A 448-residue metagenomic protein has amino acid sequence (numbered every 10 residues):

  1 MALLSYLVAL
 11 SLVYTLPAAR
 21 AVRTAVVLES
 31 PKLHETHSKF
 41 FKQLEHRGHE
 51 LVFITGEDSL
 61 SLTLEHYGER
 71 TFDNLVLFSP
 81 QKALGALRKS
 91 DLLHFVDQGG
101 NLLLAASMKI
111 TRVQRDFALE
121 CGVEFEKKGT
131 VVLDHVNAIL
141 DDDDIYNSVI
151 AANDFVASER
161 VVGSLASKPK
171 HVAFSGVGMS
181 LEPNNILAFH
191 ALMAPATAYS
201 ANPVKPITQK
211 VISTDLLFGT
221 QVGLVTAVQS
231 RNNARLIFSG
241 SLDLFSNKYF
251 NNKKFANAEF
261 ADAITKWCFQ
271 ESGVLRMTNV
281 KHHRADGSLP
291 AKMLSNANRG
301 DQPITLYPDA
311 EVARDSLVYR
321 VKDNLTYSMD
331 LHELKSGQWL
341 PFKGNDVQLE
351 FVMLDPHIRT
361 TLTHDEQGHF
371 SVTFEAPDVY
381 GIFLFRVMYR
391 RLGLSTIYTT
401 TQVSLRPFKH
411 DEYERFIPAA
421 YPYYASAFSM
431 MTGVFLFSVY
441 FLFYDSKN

Functional and structural regions predicted by a protein language model:
M1-L3, N448: A positional/structural detector of protein chain ends, strongest at the extreme C-terminus and weakly at the extreme
L3-A18: Cleavable N-terminal signal peptides of Sec/SRP-targeted secreted and luminal proteins
Y14-N448: Short, surface-exposed patches at the edges or C-terminal ends of soluble domains, predominantly
